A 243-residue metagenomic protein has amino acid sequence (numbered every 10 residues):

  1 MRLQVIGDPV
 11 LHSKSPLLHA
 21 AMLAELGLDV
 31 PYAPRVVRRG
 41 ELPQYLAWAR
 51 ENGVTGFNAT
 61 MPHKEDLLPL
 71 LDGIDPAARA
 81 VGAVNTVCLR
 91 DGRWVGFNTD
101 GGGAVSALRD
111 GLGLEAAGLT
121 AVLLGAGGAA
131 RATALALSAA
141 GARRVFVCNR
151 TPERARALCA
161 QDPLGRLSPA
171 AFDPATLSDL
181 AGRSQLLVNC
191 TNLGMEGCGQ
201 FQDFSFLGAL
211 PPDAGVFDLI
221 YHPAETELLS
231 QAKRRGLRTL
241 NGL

Functional and structural regions predicted by a protein language model:
M1-L112: Phosphate/diphosphate ligand-binding glycine-rich loop within oxidoreductases
R2, P31, T120, R143-R144 (+1 more regions): Residues at the starts of beta-strands that form the adenosine-phosphate
G7, N98-G101, L108, L112 (+1 more regions): Glycine-rich adenosine-cofactor-binding loop
T55, A59-D66, G128-A129, N192-M195 (+1 more regions): Short glycine-rich anion-binding loops that position phosphate/pyrophosphate groups of nucleotides and phosphorylated
A139-R144, R235-L237: Conserved S-adenosyl-L-methionine
A142-L164: NAD(P)-binding Rossmann-fold cofactor-contacting core
G165-N241: Rossmann-like adenosine-cofactor binding region
